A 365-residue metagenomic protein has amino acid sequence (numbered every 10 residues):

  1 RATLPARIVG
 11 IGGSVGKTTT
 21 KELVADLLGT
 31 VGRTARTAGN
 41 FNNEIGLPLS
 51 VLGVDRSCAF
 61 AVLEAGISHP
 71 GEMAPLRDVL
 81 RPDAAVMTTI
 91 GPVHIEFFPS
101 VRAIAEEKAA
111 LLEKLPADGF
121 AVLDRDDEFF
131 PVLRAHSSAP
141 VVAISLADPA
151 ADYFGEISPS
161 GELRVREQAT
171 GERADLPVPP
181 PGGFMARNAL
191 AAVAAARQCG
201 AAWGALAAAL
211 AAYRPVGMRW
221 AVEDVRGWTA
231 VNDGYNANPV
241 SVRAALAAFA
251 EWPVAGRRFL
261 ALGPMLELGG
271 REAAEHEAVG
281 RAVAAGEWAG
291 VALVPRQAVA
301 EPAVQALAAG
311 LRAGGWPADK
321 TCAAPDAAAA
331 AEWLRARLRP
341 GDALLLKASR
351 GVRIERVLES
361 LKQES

Functional and structural regions predicted by a protein language model:
R1-R125, F129-S137, A336, E359-E364: Phosphate-binding loop of NTP-binding sites
I11, G217-W220, A343, G351 (+1 more regions): ATP-dependent carboxylate/acyl-activation modules
I11, L47, E64, L76 (+11 more regions): Residue-level signal for inorganic ion chemistry
F60, A84, A191, L338-K347 (+1 more regions): Short SAM/SAH-binding signature in class I
V86-T229, R281-G290, V299-G314: Acidic, Mg2+-coordinating active-site environments of NTP-dependent enzymes
P92-F98, V231, M265-G270, L346: A short acidic, helix-capping loop that chelates divalent metal ions and anchors anionic groups
P215-M218, G234-W316: Active-site beta-alpha connecting loops in nucleotide-dependent enzymes
D319-A330: Short acidic-hydrophobic, aromatic-tinged amphipathic segments that line or gate anion-handling sites
